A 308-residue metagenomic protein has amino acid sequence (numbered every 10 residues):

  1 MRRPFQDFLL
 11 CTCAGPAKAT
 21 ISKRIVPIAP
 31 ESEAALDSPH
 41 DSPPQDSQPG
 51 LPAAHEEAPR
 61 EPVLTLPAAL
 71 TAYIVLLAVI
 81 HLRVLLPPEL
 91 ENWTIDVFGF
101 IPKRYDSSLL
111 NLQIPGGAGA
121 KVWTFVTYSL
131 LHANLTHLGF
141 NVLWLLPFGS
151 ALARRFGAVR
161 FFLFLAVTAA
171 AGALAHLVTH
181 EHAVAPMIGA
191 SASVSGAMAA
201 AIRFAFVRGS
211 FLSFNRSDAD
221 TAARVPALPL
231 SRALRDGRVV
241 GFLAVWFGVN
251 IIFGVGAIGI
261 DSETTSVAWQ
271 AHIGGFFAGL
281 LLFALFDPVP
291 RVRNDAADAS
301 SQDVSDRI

Functional and structural regions predicted by a protein language model:
R2-C13, I21-I308: A detector for small-residue-rich transmembrane helices and their helix-helix packing motifs
